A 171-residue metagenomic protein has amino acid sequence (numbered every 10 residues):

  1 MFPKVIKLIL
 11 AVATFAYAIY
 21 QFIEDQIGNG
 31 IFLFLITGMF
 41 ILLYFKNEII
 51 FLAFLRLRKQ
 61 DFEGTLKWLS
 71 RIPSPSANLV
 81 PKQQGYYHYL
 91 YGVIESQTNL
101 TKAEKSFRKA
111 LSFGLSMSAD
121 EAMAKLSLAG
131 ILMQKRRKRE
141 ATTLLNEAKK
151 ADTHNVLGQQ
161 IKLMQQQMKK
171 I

Functional and structural regions predicted by a protein language model:
L43, V80-Q84, S118-E121: Residue signature of alpha-solenoid helical repeat architecture, marking inter-repeat boundaries and helix-start
K59, Q97-T98, K135: Structural motif corresponding to the intra-repeat A-B loop/turn of tetratricopeptide repeats
S70-P75, R108-G114, E147-A151, V156: Amphipathic alpha-helical segments of tetratricopeptide repeats
S116-I171: Cytosol-/stroma-facing membrane-proximal "stalk/adaptor" domains immediately downstream of transmembrane anchors
